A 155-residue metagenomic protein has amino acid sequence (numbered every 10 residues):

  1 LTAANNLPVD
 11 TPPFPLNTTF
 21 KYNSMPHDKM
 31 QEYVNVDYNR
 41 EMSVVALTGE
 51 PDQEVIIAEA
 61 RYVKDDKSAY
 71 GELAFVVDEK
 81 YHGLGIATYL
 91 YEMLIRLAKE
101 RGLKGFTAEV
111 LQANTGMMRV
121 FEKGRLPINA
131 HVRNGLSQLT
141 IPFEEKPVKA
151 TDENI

Functional and structural regions predicted by a protein language model:
L1-I155: Long, contiguous binding/interaction regions
